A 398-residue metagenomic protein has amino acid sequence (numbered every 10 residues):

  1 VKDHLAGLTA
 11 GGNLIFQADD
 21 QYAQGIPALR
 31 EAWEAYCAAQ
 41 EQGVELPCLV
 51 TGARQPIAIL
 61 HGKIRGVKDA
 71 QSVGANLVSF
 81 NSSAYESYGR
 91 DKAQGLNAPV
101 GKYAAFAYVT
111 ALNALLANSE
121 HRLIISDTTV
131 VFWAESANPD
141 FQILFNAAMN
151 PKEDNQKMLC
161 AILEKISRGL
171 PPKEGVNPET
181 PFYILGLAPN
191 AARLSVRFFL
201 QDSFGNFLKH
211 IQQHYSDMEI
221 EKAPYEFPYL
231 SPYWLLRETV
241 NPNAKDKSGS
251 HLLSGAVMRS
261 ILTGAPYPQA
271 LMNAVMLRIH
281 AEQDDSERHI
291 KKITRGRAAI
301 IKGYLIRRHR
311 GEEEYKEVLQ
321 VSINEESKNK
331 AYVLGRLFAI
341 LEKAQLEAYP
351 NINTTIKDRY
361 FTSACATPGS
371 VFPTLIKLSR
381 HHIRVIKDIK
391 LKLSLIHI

Functional and structural regions predicted by a protein language model:
V1-E34, A39, Q55-I396: Extended alpha-helical scaffolding segments
Q42-G43: Flanking scaffold residues of small Cys/His-coordinated metal-binding clusters
L46: Cys/His-enriched microdomains
T51: Short Cys/His-rich metal-coordination motifs, predominantly Zn2+-binding knuckles/fingers
